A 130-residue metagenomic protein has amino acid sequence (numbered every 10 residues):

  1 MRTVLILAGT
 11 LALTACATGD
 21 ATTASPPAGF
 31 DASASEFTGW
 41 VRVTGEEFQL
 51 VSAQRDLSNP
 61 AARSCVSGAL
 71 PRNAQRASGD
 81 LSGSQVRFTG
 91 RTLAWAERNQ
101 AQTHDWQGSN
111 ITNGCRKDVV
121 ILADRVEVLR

Functional and structural regions predicted by a protein language model:
M1-T14: Sec-dependent bacterial lipoprotein signal peptides
C16-R130: OB-fold and OB-like single-stranded nucleic-acid-recognition modules and their adjacent interaction interfaces
